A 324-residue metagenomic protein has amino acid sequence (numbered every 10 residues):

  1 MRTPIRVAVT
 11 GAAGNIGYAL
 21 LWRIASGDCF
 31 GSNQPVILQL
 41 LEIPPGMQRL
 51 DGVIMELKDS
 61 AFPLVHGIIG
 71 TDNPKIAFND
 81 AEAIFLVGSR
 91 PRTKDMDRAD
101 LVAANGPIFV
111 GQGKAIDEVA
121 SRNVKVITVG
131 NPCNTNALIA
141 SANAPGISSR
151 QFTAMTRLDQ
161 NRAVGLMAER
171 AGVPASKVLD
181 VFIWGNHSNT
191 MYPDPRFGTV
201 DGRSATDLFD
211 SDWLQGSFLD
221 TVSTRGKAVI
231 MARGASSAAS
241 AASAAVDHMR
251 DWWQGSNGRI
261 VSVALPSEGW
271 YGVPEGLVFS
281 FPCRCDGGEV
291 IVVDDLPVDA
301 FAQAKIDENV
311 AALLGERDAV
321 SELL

Functional and structural regions predicted by a protein language model:
R2-R6: Extreme N-terminal starter segment of soluble prokaryotic enzymes
V9-A13, L21: N-terminal Rossmann NAD(P)H-binding glycine-rich loop of SDR-like oxidoreductase domains
Y18: Residues forming the Rossmann-fold NAD(P)(H) cofactor-binding site
S26-A81, D318-S321: Conserved N-terminal Rossmann-fold NAD(P) cofactor-binding segment
I54-A83, S89-R98, A104-S121: A structured beta-alpha segment of the ubiquitous adenosine-cofactor-binding alpha/beta core
D97-L166: Rossmann-like NAD(P)(H) cofactor-binding subdomain of soluble oxidoreductases
A144-T153, D159-L324: C-terminal substrate-binding/catalytic lobe of Rossmann-fold NAD(P)-dependent dehydrogenases
